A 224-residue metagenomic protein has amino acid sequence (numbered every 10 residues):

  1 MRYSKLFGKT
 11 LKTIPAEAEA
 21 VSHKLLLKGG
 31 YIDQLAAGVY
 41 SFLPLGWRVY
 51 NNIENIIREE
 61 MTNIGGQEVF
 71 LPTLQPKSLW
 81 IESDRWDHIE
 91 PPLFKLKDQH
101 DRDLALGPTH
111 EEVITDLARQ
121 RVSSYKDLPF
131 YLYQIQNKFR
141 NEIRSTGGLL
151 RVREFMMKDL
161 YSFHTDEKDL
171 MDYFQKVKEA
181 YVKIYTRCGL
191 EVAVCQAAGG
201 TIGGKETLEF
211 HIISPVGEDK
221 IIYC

Functional and structural regions predicted by a protein language model:
M1-C224: TRNA-recognition modules of translation machinery and tRNA-sensing kinases, especially anticodon-binding
